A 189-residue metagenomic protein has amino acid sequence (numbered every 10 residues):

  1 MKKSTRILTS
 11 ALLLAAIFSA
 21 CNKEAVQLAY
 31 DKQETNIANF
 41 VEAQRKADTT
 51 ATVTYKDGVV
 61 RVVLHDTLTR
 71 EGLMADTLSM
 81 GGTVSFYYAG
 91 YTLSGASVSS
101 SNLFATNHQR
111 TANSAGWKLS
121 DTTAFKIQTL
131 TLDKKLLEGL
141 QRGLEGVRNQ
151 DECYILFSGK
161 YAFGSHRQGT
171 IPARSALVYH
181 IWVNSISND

Functional and structural regions predicted by a protein language model:
K2-R6, C21-D189: Cross-family detector of peptidyl-prolyl cis-trans isomerase
T5-L13: Sec-dependent signal peptide hydrophobic core
I17-F18: Bacterial Sec-type N-terminal signal peptides, specifically the leucine/valine-rich hydrophobic h-region
